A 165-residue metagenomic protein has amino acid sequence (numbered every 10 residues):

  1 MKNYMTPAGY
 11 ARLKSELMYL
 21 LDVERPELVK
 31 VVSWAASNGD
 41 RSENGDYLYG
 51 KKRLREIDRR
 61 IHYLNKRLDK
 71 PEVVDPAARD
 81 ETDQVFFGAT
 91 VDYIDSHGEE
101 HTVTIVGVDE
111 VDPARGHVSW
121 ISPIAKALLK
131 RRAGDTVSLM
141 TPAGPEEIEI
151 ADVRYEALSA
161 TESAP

Functional and structural regions predicted by a protein language model:
M1, S37, D69-K70, E81 (+1 more regions): Glycine-rich, flexible loop/turn motifs
M1-M18, D22-R59, A160-P165: N-terminal cationic and glycine-rich segments that engage phosphates or anionic surfaces
Y4, Y10, Y47-Y49, Y63 (+3 more regions): Aromatic side chains
S15, S42, L68-D69, E100 (+2 more regions): Residue-level signal for pocket-adjacent positions within structured domains
E16, L20-V23, V31, A35 (+6 more regions): Conserved, well-folded catalytic cores of nucleic-acid-processing and energy-transducing macromolecular machines
G45-R79, D83: Internal alpha/beta loop-helix hairpins
V74-P165: Non-DNA-binding regulatory cores of transcription-related proteins, predominantly C-terminal effector-binding
